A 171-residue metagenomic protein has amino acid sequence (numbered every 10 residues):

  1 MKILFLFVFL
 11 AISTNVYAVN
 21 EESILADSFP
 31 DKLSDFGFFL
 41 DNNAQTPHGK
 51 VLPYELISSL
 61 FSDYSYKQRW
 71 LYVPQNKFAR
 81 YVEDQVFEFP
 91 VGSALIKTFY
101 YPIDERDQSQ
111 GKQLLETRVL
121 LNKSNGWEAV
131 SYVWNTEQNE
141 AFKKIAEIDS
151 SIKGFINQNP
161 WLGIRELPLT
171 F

Functional and structural regions predicted by a protein language model:
I3-I12: Sec-dependent N-terminal signal peptides
T14-A18: Sec/Tat signal peptide C-region and signal peptidase I cleavage site
V19-N20, V86, E105-F171: Sequence context surrounding c-type heme c attachment/ligation sites in exported
V19-R69: N-terminal pre-domain segments of enzymes
Q68-R80: Short, structured beta-strand/loop micro-motifs enriched in basic residues and often containing a Trp
F89-G92: Short, well-ordered loop/turn sites that connect or cap secondary structure elements
